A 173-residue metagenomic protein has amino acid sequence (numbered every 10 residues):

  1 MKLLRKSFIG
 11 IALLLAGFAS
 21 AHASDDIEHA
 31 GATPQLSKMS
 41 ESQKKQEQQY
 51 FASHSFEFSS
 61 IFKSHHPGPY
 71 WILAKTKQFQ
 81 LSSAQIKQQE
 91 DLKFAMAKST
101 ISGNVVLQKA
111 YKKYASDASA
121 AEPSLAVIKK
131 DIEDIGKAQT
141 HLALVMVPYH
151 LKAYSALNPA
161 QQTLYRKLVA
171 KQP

Functional and structural regions predicted by a protein language model:
M1-F8: Bacterial N-terminal signal peptides that target proteins for export
I9-G10, A97: General helical structural elements
G10-G17: Bacterial N-terminal signal peptides
H22-P173: Charge-rich (acidic/polar
